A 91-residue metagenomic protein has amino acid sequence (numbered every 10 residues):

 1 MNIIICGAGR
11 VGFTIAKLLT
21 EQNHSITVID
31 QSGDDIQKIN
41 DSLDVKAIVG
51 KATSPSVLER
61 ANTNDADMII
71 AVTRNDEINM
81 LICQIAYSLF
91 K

Functional and structural regions predicted by a protein language model:
M1-K91: Cytosolic regulatory regions of ion transport systems
